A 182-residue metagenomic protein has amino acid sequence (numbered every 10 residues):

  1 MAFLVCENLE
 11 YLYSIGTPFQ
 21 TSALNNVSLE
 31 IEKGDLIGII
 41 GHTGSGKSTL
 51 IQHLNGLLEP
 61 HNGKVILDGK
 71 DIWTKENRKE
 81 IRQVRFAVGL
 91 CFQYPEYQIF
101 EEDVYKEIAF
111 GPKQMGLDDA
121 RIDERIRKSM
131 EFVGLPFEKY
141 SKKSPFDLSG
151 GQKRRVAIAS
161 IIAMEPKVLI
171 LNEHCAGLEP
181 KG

Functional and structural regions predicted by a protein language model:
A2-C6, L12-N26, E76-R78: A short, flexible loop at the N-terminus of ABC-type nucleotide-binding domains that lies
I40-H42: The feature captures the beta-strand-to-loop junction immediately N-terminal to the Walker
N55: Helix-to-loop junction immediately C-terminal to a conserved catalytic motif
G63-T74, V84: Conserved ABC transporter NBD signature motif
S144-L148, Q152: Conserved ABC ATPase signature
I158: Hydrophobic anchor residue at the start of the ABC signature
E165: Conserved catalytic motifs of ABC-family nucleotide-binding domains
